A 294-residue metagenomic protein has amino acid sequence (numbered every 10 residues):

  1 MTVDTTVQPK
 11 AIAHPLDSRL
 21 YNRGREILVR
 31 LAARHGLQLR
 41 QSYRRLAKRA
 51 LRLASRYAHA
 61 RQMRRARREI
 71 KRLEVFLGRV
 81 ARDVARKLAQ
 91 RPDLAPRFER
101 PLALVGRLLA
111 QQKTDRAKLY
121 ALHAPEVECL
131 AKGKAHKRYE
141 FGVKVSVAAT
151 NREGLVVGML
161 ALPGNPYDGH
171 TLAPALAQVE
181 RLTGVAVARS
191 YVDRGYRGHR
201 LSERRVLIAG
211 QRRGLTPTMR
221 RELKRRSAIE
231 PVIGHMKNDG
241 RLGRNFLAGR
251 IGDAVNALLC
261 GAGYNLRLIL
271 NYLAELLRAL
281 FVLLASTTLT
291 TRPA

Functional and structural regions predicted by a protein language model:
M1-A188, V192-R194, A294: Polybasic low-complexity intrinsically disordered regions
A32-H35, M236, G240, L266 (+1 more regions): A generic secondary-structure signal for well-formed alpha-helical elements
R45-R49, V192-R197, I251-G252, A279-T287: A glycine-rich phosphate-binding loop feature that marks nucleotide/adenosyl-phosphate handling sites
L160-L162, E203-R204, L247-R250, L273-F281: Composition- and surface-driven signal marking solvent-exposed, interaction-prone regions in large proteins
R181-L258: Helix-centered, glycine/charged polyanion-binding patches within enzymatic domains that contact phosphate-containing
A228, N265-L266: Hydrophobic transmembrane alpha-helical segments of multi-pass transport and channel proteins
G243-N245, R267-A294: A short, flexible helix-boundary coil/loop motif
